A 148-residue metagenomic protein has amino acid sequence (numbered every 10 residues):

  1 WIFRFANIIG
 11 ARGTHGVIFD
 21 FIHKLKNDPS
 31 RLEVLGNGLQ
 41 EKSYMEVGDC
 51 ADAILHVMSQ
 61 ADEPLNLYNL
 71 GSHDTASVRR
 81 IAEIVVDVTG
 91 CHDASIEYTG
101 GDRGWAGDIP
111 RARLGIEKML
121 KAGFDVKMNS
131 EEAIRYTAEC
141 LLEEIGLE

Functional and structural regions predicted by a protein language model:
W1-A11, E33: Conserved beta-loop-beta element that borders a ligand/cofactor-binding pocket
W1-I2, I22-N27: Active-site Tyr-X1-5-Lys
N7, G16-F19, S43-Y44, T75: Short-chain dehydrogenase/reductase
A11-G13, V17, K118: Short beta-loop-alpha junction of Rossmann-like oxidoreductase domains
H15-K24, V85: A glycine/serine/threonine-rich, flexible loop-to-helix segment that serves as the NAD(P) cofactor-binding "lid"
K26-E148: C-terminal substrate-binding subdomain of Rossmann-fold SDR/epimerase-dehydratase oxidoreductases
